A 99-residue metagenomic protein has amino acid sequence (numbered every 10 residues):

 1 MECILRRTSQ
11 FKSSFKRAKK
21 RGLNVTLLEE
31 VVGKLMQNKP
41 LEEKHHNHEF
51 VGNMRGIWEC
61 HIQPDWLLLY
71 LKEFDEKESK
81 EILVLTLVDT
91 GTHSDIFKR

Functional and structural regions predicted by a protein language model:
M1-V31: Arg/Lys-rich, positively charged N-terminal/basic patches that mediate binding to nucleic acids
E2-I4, V25, I62-L67, L71-R99: Enriched for short, Lys/Arg-rich terminal
K12, V51, F97: Nucleotide phosphate-binding site architecture
R17, W58, L85: Generic anion/oxyanion-binding catalytic loop in active/binding sites
A18, L35, K72-E73: Hydrophobic helix-cap positions at the C-terminus of alpha-helices in RecA-like/P-loop ATPase nucleotide-binding cores
K20, P40-K44, L69-Y70: Low-complexity, flexible helical/coil segments
K34-C60: A short, surface-exposed loop/turn module that caps and links secondary-structure elements
